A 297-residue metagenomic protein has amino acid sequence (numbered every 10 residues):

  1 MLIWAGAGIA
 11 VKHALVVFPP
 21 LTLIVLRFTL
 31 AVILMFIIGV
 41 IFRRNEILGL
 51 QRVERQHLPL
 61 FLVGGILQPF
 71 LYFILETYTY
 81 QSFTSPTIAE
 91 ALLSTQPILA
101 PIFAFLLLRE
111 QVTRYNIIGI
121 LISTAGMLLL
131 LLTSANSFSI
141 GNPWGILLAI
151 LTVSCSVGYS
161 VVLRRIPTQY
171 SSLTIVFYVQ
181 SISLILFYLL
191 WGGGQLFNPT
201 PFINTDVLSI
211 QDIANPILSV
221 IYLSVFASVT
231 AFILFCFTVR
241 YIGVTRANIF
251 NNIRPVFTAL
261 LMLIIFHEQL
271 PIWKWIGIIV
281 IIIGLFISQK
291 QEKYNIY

Functional and structural regions predicted by a protein language model:
M1-V25, F138-R165, L189, Y297: Glycine-/small-residue-enriched transmembrane alpha-helix faces in small-molecule transporters and effluxers
L2-A5, F36, G65-F70, I74 (+6 more regions): Hydrophobic/small/kink-forming positions within alpha-helical transmembrane segments of polytopic membrane proteins
I3, A7-G8, V40-L93, L129 (+1 more regions): Specific transmembrane alpha-helical segments of multi-pass solute transporters/efflux pumps, especially DMT/EamA
I9-V17, I47-L50, Y78-S82, L131-N142 (+3 more regions): Membrane-interface helix termini and inter-helical loops of multi-pass transporters
V17, S82-F83, R109-Q111, Q169 (+2 more regions): Helix-loop interface residues and adjacent transmembrane-helix termini in multi-pass membrane transporters, primarily
T22-I33, T77-Q111, T152, V244-I264: Specific alpha-helical transmembrane segments that line the substrate/conduction pathway and gating interfaces
T22-I41, V63, G119-A125, W144-L151 (+2 more regions): Hydrophobic alpha-helical transmembrane segments of multi-pass integral membrane proteins, especially transporters
M35, F103, Y115-S134, N252 (+2 more regions): Hydrophobic transmembrane alpha-helices of multi-pass small-molecule transport proteins
